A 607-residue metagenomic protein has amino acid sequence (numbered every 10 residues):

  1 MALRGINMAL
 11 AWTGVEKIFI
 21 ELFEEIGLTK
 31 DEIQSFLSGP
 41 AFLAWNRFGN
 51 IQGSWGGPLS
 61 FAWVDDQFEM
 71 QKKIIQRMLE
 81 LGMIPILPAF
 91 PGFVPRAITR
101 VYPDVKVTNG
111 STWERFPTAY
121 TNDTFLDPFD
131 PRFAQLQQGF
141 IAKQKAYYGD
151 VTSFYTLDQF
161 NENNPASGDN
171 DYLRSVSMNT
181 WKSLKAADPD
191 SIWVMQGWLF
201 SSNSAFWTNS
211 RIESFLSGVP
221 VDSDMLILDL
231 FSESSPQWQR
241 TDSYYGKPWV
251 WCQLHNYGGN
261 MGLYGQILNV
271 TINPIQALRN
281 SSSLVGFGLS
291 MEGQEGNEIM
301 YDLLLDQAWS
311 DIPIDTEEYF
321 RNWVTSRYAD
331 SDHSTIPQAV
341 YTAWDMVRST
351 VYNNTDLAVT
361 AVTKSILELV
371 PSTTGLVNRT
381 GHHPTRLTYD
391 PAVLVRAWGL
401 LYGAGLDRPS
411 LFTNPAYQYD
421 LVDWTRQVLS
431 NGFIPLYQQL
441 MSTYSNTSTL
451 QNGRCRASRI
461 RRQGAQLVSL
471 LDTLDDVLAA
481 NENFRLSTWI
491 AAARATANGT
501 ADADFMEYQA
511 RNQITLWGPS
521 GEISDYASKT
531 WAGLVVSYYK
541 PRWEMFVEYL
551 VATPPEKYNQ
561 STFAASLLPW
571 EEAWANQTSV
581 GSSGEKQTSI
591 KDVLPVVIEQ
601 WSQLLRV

Functional and structural regions predicted by a protein language model:
M1-L3: Long, structured ligand/cofactor-binding scaffold of large enzymes
N7-A11, I18-I51, W55-H333, P337 (+11 more regions): Catalytic-core regions of glycoside hydrolase
M8, E16, P85, V151 (+15 more regions): Short secondary-structure junctions and interdomain/linker hinges
N164, N170, N203, Q237-Q239 (+10 more regions): Extended interaction regions within the primary functional domain
F320-L357, Y419, P435-V468: Carbohydrate-binding surfaces of carbohydrate-active enzymes
V377-S445, S469: C-terminal substrate/ligand-recognition segments
L436-M441, N452-V607: C-terminal amphipathic alpha-helical interaction region
